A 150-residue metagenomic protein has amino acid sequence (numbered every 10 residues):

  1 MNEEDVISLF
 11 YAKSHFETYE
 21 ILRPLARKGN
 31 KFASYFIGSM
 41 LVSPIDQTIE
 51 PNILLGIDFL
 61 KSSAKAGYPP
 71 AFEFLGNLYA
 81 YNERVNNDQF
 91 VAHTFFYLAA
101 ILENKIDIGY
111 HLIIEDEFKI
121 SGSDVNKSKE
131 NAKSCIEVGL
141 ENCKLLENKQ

Functional and structural regions predicted by a protein language model:
M1-L25, C135-Q150: N-terminal alpha-helical interaction modules that lie
N2, K13-S14, R27-K31, P44-I45 (+5 more regions): Short helix-capping/linker turns of helical repeat alpha-solenoids
E4-D5, F36-I45, F74-Y81, L112-E117: Hydrophobic face of amphipathic alpha-helices that form TPR/SEL1-like repeat modules and related alpha-solenoid
Y11-E20, T48-F59, N86-F95: Structural signature of tandem alpha-helical TPR/SEL1-like repeats, specifically the intra-repeat loop/turn
L25, M40, S63, L78 (+4 more regions): TPR/TPR-like alpha-solenoid repeats
Y35, E73, F90-Y97: Extended, hydrophobic/aromatic-rich amphipathic alpha-helical segments that build helical scaffolds
L54, S62, A66-G76, Y81 (+1 more regions): Alpha-helical protein-protein interaction scaffolds
G109-Q150: Terminal, low-structured helical/coil segments at or just beyond the last alpha-helical repeat
